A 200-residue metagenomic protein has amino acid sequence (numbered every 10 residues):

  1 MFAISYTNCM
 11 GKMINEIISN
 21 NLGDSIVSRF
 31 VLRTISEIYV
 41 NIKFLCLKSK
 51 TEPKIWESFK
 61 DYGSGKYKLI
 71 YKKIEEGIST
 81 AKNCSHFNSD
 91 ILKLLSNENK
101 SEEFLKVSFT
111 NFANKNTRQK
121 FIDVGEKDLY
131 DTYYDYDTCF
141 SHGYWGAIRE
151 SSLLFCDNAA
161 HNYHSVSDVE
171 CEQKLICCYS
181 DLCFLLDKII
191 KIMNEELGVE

Functional and structural regions predicted by a protein language model:
M1-T34, I38-T80, L153-N158, N162 (+1 more regions): Charged alpha-helical initiation segments
S58-E200: Secondary-shell segments that build the walls of catalytic and ion/ligand-binding clefts
